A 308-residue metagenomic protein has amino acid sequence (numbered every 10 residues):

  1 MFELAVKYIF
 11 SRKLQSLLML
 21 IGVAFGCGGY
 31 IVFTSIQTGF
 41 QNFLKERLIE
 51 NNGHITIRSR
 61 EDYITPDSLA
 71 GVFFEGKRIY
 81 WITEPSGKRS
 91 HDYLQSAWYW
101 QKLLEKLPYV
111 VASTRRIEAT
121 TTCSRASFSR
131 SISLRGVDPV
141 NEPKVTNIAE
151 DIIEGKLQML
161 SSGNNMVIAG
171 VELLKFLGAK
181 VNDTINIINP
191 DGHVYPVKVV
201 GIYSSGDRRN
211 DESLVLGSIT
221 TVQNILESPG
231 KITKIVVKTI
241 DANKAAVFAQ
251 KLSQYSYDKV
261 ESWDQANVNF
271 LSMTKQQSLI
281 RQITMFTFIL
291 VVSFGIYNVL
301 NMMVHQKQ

Functional and structural regions predicted by a protein language model:
F2-F10: A short amphipathic helical element positioned immediately N-terminal to and/or at the very start of a transmembrane
K13-F40, K275-Q308: Hydrophobic alpha-helical transmembrane segments of multi-pass inner-membrane transport and secretion
Q37-S131: Hydrophobic, regular-secondary-structure patches
N52-I55, P108-V111, L177, G230 (+2 more regions): Structural motif
E61, N189-R281, F288: Mechanotransmission and gating elements of multispan inner-membrane complexes involved in transport and envelope
D67-S68, K88-Q95, S124-S131, P143-I148 (+4 more regions): Solvent-exposed, non-transmembrane alpha-helical starts
R116-A119, F128-D138, I153-T220: Hydrophobic secondary-structure segments that place a key small or acidic residue at a functional site
